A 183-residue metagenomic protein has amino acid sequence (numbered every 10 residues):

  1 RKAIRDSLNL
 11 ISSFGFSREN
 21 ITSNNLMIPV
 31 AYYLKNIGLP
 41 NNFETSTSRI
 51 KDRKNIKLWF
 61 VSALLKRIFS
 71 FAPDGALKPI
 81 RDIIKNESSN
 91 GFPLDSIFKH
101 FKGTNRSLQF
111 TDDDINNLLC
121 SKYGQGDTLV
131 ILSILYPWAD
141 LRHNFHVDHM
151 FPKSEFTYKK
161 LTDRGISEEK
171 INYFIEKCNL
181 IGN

Functional and structural regions predicted by a protein language model:
R1-K2, F60, L129-L132, F174: Generic hydrophobic, helix-prone segments enriched in Leu/Val/Ile
R1-S107: A cross-family structural signal marking well-folded subdomains
E19, K35-N36, P152-S154, E176-K177: Generic signature of intrinsically disordered, low-complexity segments enriched in small/polar residues
L26, H143, I181-G182: Structural beta-strand/beta-sheet cores of well-ordered domains, especially the beta-sheet scaffolds that support
L39-S46, K160-F174: Low-complexity, polar-biased intrinsically disordered regions enriched in Pro/Ser/Thr/Gly
L64-T162, I166-K170: Intrinsically disordered, low-complexity N-proximal targeting/linker segments that flank membranes
Y173-N183: Short Cys/His-centered divalent metal-binding micro-motifs
